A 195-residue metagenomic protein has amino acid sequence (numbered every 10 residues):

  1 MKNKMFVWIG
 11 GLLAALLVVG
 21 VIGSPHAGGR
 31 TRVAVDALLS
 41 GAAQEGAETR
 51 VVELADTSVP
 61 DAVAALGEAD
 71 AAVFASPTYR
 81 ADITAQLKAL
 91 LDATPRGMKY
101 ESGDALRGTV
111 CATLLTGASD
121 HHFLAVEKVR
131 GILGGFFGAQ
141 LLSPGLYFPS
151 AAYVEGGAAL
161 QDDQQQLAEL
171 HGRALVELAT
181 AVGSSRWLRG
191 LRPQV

Functional and structural regions predicted by a protein language model:
M1-L12: Short, intrinsically disordered or compositionally biased N-terminal tails of bacterial proteins
L16-E45: N-terminal beta1-alpha1 ligand-phosphate binding loop
V19-V21, V52, V73, A112-L114 (+1 more regions): Hydrophobic/aromatic beta-strand patches that form the interior of the parallel beta-sheet core in alpha/beta enzyme
G23-P25, L54, T116-A118: Cofactor-binding loop segments of dinucleotide-utilizing enzymes, especially the Rossmann-like FAD- and NAD(P)+-binding
A47, V51-A64, E155-G157: N-terminal beta-loop-helix "entrance" segment that forms/cooperates in small-molecule cofactor or anionic ligand
E53-D56, G103-A105, G135-E155: Mobile beta-alpha loop/short-helix "lid" or hinge segments that flank ligand
D61-G138: Helix-loop-strand module that forms the ligand-binding subsite of alpha/beta enzymes
L141-V195: Glycine-rich phosphate/pyrophosphate-binding loop and the adjoining helix
